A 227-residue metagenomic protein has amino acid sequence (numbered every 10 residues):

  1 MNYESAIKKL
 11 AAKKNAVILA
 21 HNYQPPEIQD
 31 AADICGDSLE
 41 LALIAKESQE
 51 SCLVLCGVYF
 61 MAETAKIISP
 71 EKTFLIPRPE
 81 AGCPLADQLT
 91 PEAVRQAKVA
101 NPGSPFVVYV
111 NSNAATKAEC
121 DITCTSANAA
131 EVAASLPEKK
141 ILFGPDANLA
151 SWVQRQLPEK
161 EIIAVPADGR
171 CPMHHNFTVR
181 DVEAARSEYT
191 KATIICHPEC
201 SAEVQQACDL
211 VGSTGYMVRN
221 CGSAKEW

Functional and structural regions predicted by a protein language model:
M1-W227: Active-site loop-to-helix "anion-binding N-cap" substructures in soluble metabolic enzymes
